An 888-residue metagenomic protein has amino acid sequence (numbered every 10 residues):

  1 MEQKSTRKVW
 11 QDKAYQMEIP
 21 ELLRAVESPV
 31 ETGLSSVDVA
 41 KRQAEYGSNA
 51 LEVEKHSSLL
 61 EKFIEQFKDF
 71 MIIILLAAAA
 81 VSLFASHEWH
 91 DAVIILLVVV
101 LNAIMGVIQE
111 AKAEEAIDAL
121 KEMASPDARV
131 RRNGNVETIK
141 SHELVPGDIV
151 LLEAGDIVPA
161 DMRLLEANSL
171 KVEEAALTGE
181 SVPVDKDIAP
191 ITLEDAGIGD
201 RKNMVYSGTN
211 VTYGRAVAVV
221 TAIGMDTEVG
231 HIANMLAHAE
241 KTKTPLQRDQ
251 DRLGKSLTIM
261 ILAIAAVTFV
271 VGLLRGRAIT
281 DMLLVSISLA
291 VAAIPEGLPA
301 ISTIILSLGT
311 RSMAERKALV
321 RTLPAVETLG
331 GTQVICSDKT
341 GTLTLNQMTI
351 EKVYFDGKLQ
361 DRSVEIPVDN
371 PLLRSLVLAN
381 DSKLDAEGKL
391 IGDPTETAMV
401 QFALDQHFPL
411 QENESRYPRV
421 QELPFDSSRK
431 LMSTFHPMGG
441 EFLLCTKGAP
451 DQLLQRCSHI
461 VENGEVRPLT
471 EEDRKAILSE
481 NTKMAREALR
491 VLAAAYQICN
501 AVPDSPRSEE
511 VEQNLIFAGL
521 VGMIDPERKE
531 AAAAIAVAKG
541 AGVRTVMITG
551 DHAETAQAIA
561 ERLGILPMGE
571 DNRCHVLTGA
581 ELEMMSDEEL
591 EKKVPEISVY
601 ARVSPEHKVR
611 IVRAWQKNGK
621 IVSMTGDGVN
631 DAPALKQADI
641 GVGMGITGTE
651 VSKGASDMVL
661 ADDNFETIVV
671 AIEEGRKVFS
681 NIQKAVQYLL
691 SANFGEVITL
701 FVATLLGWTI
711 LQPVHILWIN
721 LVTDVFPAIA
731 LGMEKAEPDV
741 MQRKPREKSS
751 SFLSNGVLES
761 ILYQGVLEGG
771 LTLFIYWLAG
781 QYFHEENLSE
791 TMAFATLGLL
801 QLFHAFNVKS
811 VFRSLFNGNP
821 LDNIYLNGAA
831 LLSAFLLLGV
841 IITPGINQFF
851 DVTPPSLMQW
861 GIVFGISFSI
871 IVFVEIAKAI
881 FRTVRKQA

Functional and structural regions predicted by a protein language model:
M1-P745, F752-L753, V766, W777-Q781 (+2 more regions): Conserved cytosolic headpiece of P-type ATPases
T723, E768, T791-A805: Generic alpha-helical transmembrane segments
S760-I775: Alpha-helical transmembrane segments of multi-pass integral membrane proteins
Y782-L788: Membrane-helix interface and helix-disruption motif detector
V808: A C-terminal functional module that forms or caps the active site or interfaces directly with catalytic machinery
